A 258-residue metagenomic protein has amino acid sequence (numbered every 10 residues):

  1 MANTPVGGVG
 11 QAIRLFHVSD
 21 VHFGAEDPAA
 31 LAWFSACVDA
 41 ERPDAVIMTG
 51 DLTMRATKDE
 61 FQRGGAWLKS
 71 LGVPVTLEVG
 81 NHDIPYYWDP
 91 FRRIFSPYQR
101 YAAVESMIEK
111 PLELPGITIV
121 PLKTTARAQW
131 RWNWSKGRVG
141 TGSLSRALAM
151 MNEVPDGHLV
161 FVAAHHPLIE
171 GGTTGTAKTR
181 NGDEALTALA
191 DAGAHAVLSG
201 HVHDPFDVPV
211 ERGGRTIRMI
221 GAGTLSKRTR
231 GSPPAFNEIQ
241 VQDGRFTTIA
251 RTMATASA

Functional and structural regions predicted by a protein language model:
M1, Q240-A258: A short C-terminal boundary segment appended to hydrolase-like catalytic domains
M1-S70, Y86-Y87, M107: N-terminal active-site segment of His-dependent metallophosphoesterases
H17-S19, V46-D51, V75-N81, K123 (+3 more regions): Active-site neighborhood of phospho(di)ester-bond hydrolases with catalytic His/Asp-centered motifs
G24-E26, M54-D59, N81-D89, R127-N133 (+3 more regions): Active-site environment of divalent metal-dependent phosphoester hydrolases
L31-A32, E60-G64, V139-G142, T176-E184: Charged helix-capping and loop-helix junction motifs
Q62-R146, V154, T187-A190, G213-R215 (+1 more regions): Extended active-site neighborhood of metal-dependent phosphoesterases/phosphodiesterases
M151-G171: Short acidic, glycine-rich surface-loop motifs adjacent to enzyme active sites
T174-G244: Conserved beta-sheet core of the metallophosphoesterase superfamily
